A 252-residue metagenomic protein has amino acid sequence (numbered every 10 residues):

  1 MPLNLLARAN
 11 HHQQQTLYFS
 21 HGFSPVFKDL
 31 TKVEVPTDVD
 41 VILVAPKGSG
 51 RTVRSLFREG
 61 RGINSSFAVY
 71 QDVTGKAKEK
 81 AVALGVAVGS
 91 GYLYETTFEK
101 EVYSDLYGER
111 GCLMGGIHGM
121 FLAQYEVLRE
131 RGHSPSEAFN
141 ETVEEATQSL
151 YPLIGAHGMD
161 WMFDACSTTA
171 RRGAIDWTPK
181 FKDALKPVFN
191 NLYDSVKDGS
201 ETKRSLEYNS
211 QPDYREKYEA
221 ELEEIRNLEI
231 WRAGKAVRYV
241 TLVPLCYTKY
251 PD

Functional and structural regions predicted by a protein language model:
M1-L5: Phosphate-bearing ligand-interacting subdomains that bind or position ATP/ADP/UDP/GDP/NAD(P) or nucleotide-linked
L6-A9, L84, V88, E145 (+2 more regions): Alpha-helix boundary/capping residues
L6-Q13, V33-P36: Short, conserved loop/helix-junction motifs that constitute active-site signature segments in enzyme catalytic cores
Q13-H21, G115, E126: Short, solvent-exposed linear motifs at loop/edge-of-secondary-structure regions
Y18-R110: Rossmann-fold dinucleotide-binding core
V69, V73, G116, W177 (+1 more regions): Catalytic cores of large soluble enzymes that bind and process phosphate-bearing ligands
G75-E130, S136-I154: Active-site-proximal catalytic alpha-helix in oxidoreductases
L122, E130-D252: NAD(P)-dependent Rossmann-like dehydrogenase/reductase catalytic/cofactor-binding core
